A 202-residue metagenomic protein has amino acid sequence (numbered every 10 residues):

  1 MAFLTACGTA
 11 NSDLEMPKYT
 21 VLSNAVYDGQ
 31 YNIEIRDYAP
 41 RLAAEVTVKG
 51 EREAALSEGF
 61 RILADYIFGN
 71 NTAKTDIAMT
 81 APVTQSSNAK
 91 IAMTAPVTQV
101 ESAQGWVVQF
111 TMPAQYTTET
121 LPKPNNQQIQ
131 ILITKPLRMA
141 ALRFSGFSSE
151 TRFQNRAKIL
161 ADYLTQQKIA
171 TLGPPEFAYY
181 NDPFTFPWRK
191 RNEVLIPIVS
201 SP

Functional and structural regions predicted by a protein language model:
A2-P202: A solvent-exposed interaction/effector surface
